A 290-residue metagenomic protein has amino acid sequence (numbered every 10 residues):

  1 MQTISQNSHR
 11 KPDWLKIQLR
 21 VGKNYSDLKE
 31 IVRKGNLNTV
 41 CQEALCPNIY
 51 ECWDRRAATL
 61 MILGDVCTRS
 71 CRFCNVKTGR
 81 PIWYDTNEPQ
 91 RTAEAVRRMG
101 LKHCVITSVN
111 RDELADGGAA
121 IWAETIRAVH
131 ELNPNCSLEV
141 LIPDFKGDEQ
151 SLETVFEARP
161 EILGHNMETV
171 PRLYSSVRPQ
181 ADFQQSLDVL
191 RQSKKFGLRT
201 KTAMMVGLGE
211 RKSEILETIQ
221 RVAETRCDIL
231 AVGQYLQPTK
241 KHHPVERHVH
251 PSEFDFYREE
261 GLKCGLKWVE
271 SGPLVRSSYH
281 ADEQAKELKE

Functional and structural regions predicted by a protein language model:
M1-T59, Q90, E94-R97, E124-C136 (+2 more regions): Auxiliary Fe-S-binding modules of radical SAM enzymes
H9-K11, C74, V109: Acidic/polar active-site rim loop that often engages polyanionic ligands
V40-C52, L63-T78: Local cysteine-cluster metal-coordination motifs and their immediate loop/turn environment, predominantly Fe-S cluster
T68, V170-P171, Q237, R276: Alpha-helix N-cap/helix-start and coil->helix boundary motif
S70, L114, L173, K240 (+1 more regions): Glycine/Thr-rich phosphate-binding loops of Rossmann-like dinucleotide-binding domains
R72, S175, S213: Alpha-helical elements of the RecA-like P-loop NTPase motor core of helicases
V76-T92, R98-E149, V155-V189, K201-T202 (+1 more regions): Core AdoMet radical
